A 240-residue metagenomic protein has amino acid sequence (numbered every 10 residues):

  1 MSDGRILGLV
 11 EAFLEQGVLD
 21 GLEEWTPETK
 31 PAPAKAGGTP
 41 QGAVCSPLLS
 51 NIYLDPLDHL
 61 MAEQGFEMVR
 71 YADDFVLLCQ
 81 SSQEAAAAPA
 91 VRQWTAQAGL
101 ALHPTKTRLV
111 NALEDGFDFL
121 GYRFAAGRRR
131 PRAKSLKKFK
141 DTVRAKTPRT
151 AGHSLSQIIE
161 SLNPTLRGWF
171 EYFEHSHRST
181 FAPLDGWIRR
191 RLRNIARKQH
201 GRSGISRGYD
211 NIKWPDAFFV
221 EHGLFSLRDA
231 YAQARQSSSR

Functional and structural regions predicted by a protein language model:
M1, G17, M61, C79 (+5 more regions): Conserved NTP-handling cores and scaffolds of large molecular machines
M1-G116: Conserved polymerase palm-domain catalytic core
R5-G8, I52, A86, K138 (+3 more regions): Generic recognition of short, well-ordered alpha-helical interface segments
E11-E15, L19-E24, Q93-S161, T165-G168: A conserved non-catalytic segment of reverse transcriptases and RNA-directed RNA polymerases corresponding to the late
D20, Q41, C45, F124 (+2 more regions): Short, flexible micro-motifs
A43, P47, L78-S82, R129 (+3 more regions): Hydrophobic alpha-helical scaffolding
K146-S206: Right-hand nucleic-acid polymerase module
R191, A196, H200-R240: Extended C-terminal regions of large enzymes
